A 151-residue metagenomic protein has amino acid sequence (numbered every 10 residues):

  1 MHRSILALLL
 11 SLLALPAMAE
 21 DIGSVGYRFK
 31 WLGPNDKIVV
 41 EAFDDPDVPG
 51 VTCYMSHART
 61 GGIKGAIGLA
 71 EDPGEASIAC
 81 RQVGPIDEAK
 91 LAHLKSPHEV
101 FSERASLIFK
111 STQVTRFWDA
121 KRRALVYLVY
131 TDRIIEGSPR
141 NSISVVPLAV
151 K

Functional and structural regions predicted by a protein language model:
M1-L6: Bacterial N-terminal signal peptides that target proteins for export
L9, A14-A19: N-terminal signal peptide c-region/cleavage motif recognized by signal peptidases
L10, F43-D45, F117-D119: A general structural signal for short secondary-structure junctions and capping/turn motifs
E20-A79: N-terminal secretory signal peptides
E20-V25, W31, G84-K151: Low-complexity intrinsically disordered segments
